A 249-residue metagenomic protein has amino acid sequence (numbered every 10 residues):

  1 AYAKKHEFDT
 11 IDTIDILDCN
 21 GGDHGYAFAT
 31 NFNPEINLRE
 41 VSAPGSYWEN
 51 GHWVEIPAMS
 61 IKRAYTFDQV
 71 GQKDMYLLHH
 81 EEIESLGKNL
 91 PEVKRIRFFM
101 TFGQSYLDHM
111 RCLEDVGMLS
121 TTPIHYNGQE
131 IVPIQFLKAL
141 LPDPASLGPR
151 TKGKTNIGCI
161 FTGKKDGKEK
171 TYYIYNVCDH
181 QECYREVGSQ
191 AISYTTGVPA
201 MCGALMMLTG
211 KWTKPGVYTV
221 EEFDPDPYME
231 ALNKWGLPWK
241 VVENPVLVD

Functional and structural regions predicted by a protein language model:
Y2-D249: C-terminal catalytic/substrate-binding lobe primarily of soluble NAD(P)-dependent oxidoreductases
